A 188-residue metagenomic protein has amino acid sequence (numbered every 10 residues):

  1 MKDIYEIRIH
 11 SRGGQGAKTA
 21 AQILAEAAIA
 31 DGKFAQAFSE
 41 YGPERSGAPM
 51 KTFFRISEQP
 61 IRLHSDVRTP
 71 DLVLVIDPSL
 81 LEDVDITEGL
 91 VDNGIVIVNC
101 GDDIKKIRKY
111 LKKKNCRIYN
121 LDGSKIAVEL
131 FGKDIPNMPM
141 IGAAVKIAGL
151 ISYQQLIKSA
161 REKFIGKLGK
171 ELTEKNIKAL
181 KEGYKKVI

Functional and structural regions predicted by a protein language model:
M1-I188: Active-site cofactor/cluster-binding pocket
